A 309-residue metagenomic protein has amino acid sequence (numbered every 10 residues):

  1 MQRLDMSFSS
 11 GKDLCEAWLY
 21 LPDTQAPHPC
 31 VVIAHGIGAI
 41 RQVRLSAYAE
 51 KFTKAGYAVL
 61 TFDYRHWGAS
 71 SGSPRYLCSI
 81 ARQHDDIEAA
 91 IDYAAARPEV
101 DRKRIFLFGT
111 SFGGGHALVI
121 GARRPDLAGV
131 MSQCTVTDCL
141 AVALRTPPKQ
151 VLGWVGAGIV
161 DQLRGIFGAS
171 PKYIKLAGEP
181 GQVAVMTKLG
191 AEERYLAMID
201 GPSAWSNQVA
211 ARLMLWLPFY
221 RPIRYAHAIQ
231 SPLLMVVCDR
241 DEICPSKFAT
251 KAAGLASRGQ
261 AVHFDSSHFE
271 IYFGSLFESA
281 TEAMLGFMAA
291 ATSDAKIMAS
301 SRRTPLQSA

Functional and structural regions predicted by a protein language model:
M1-Q25: N-terminal cap/lid segment of alpha/beta-hydrolase-fold proteins
G11, R41-R44, W67-R102, F106 (+2 more regions): Catalytic nucleophile-loop/oxyanion-hole region of alpha/beta-hydrolase and closely related hydrolase-like folds
G38-E50, Y64, K247: The serine-hydrolase catalytic nucleophile loop
K51-S71: Conserved alpha/beta-hydrolase
L118-M198: Alpha/beta-hydrolase-fold enzymes
I229, M235-V237: Short beta-strand/loop motif that positions the catalytic acidic residue of the alpha/beta-hydrolase fold
E242-F248: Conserved alpha/beta-hydrolase "acid-adjacent" motif
F264-A309: Catalytic active-site module of serine/aspartate enzymes centered on a nucleophile-bearing elbow/loop
